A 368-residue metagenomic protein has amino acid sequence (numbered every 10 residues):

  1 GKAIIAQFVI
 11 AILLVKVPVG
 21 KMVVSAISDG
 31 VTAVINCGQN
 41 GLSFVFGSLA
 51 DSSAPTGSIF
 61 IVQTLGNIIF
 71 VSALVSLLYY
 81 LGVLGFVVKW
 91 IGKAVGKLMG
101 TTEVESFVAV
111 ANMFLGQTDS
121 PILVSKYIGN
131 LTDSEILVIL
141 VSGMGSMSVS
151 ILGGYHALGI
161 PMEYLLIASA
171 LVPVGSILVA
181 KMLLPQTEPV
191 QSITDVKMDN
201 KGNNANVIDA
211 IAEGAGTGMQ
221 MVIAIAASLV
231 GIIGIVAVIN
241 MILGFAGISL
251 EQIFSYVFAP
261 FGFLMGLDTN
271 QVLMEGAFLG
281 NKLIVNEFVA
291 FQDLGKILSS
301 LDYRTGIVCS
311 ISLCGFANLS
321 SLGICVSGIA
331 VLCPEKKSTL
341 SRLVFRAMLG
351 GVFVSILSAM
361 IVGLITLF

Functional and structural regions predicted by a protein language model:
A3-V15, I68-L77, G145-G154, S169-L184 (+4 more regions): Hydrophobic core segments of alpha-helical transmembrane domains in multi-pass membrane transport and ion-translocation
I4, L13-V45, V190, I239-P260 (+1 more regions): Interfacial/capping segments of alpha-helical transmembrane domains
S25-N36, F86-G100, N112, K126 (+3 more regions): Short amphipathic alpha-helical coupling elements at transmembrane boundaries
N36-T101: Hydrophobic alpha-helical hairpins/lids featuring a short glycine-rich hinge
S48-T56, V95-G96, S120-G129, K201-M219: Cytosolic juxtamembrane amphipathic/interface segments immediately preceding and feeding into a transmembrane helix
G96-H156, E275-I361: Alpha-helical membrane segments and immediately flanking helix-loop junctions that form or couple to the substrate/ion
P173-M221: Long, contiguous bundles of hydrophobic transmembrane helices that form the permeation core of multi-pass
G216-S299: Transmembrane helical segments that form the transport core of multi-pass membrane transport proteins
